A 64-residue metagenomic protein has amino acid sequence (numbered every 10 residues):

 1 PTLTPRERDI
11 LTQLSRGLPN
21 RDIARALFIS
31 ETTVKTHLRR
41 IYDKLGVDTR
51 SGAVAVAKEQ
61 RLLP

Functional and structural regions predicted by a protein language model:
P1-R39, K44, Q60, P64: Helix-turn-helix DNA-binding segment
D43-K58: Short, Lys/Arg-enriched C-terminal cap helix and immediately downstream tail that follows
